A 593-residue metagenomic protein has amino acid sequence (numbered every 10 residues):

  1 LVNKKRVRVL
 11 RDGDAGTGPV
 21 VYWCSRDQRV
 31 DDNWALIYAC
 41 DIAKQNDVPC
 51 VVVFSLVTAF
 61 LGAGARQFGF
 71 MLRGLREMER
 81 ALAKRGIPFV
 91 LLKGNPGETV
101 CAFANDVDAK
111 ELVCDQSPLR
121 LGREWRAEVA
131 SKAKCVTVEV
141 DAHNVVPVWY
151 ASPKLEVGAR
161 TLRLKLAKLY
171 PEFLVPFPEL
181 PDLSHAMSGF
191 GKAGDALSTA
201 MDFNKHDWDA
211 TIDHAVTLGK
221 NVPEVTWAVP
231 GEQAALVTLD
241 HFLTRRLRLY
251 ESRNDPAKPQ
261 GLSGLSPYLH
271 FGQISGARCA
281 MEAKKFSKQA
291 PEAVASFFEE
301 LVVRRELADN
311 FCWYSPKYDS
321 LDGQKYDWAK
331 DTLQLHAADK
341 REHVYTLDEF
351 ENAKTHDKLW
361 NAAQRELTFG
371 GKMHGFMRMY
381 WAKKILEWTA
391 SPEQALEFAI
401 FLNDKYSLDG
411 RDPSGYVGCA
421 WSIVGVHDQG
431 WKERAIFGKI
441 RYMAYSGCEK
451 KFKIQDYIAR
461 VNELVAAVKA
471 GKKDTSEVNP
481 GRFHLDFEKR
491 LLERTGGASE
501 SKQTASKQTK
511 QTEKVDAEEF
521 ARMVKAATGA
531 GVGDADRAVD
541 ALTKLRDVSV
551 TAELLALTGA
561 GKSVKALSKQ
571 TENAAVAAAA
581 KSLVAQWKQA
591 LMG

Functional and structural regions predicted by a protein language model:
L1-H185, A293, R365, F369 (+2 more regions): Trp/Phe/Arg-rich N-terminal binding region typifying the photolyase-homology
E111-C114, E366-E387, E553-N573: Hydrophobic/aromatic-rich, well-ordered segments within soluble, folded domains that form packed cores
V148, K154-W328, K451-E488: Glycine/tryptophan-enriched, flexible segments
S184-G191, L321-D327, L333-D339, E349-A353 (+2 more regions): Terminal-appendage/accessory-domain detector
L236, D240, F298, D357-W360 (+7 more regions): Hydrophobic core segments within long, regular secondary-structure runs in both alpha- and beta-rich folds
P256-Q455: Active-site-proximal binding-pocket segments
R482-G593: Charge-centric, low-complexity intrinsically disordered segments used as regulatory activation/interaction regions
